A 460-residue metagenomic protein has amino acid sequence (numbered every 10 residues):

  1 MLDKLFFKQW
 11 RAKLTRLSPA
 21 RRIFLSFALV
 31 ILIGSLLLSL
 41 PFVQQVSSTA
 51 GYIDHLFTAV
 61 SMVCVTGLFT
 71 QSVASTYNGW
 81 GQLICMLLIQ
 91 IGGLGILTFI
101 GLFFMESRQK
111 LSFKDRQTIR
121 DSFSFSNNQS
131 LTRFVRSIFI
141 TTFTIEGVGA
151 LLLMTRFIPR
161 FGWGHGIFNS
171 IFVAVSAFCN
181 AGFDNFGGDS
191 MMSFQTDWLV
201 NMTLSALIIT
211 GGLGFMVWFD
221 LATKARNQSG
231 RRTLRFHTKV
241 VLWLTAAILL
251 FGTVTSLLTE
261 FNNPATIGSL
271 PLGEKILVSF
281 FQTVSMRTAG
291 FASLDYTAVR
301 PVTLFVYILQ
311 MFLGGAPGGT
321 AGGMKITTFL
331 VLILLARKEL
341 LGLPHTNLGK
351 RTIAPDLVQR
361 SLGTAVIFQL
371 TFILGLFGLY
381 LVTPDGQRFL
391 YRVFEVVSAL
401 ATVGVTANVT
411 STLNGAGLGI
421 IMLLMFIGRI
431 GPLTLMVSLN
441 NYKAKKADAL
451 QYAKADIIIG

Functional and structural regions predicted by a protein language model:
M1-G460: Membrane-proximal intracellular helices of multi-pass ion channels
